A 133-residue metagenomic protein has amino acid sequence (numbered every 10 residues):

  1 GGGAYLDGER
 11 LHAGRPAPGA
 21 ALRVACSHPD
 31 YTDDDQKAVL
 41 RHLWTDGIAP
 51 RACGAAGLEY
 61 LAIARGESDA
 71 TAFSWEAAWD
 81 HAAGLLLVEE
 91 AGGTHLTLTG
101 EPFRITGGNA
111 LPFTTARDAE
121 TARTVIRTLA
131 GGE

Functional and structural regions predicted by a protein language model:
G1-Y60, F103, N109-E133: Acidic beta-strand-loop-alpha-helix segment within the catalytic core of divalent metal-dependent phosphate-processing
L61-A64, A82-E90: Hydrophobic residues within well-ordered alpha-helices
R65-A70, G92-T94: Alpha-to-beta junction loops
E67, L87-V88, A110-T115: Short low-complexity, flexible loop/linker segments enriched in glycine and/or proline with clustered acidic
A70-A78: Active-site neighborhoods of divalent-metal-dependent phosphate/nucleic-acid chemistry enzymes
W75-E76, L98-E101: Short secondary-structure boundary segments
D80-A83, T106-G107: Short, charged, surface-exposed secondary-structure boundary motifs
E89, G93-T94, E133: Conserved AMP-binding/adenylate-forming
